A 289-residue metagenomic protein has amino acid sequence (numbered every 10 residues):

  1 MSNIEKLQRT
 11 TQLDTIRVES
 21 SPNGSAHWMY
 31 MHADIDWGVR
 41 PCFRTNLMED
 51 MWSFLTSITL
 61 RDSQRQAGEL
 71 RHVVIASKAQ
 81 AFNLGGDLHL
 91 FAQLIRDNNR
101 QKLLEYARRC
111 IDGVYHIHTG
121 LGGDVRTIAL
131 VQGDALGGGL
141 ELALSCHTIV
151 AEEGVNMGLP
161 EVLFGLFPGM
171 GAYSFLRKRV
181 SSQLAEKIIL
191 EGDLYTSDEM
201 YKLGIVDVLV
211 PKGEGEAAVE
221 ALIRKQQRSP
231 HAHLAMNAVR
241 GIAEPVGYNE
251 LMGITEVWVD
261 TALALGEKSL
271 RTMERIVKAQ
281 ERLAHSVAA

Functional and structural regions predicted by a protein language model:
M1-V73: Conserved CoA-thioester-binding segment of acyl-CoA-metabolizing enzymes
A26, D50-N98, D112-I128, G154-V155 (+1 more regions): A structural preference for short, pocket-lining loop segments at secondary-structure junctions
I75, D87, L142-L144, M200: Hydrophobic/aromatic residues within transmembrane alpha-helices of multi-pass small-molecule transporters
R100-I111: Active-site-proximal gating segment of KS-fold condensing enzymes and close homologs
T119-D134, S145-N156, L163-G165, G169-S229: Crotonase-fold acyl-CoA enzyme core
G138-G139: Catalytic cores of alpha/beta
D207-S269: C-terminal long alpha-helix characteristic of the crotonase
W258-A289: C-terminal extensions of enzymes
